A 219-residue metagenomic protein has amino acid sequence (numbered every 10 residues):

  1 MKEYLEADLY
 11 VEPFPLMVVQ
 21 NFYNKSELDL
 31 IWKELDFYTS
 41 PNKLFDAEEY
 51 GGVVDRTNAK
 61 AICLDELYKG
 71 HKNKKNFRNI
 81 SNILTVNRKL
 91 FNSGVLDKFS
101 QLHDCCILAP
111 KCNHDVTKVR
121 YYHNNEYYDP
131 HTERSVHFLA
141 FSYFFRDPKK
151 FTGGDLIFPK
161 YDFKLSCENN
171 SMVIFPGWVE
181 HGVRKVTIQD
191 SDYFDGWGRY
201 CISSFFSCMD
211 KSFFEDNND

Functional and structural regions predicted by a protein language model:
M1-H103: Non-heme Fe(II)/2-oxoglutarate
L35, F144-F145, F206-C208: Short beta-strand segments enriched in hydrophobic/aromatic residues within well-folded beta-rich domains
D97-T117: A short coil-to-beta-strand element that immediately follows conserved catalytic motifs
T117-V119, A140, I202-F206: A structural signal for short, well-ordered beta-strand segments
K118-R134: Conserved short histidine dyad/triad with adjacent acidic residue
T132-K149: Short beta-strand/loop turn elements enriched in aromatics
V136, K150-D219: Catalytic core of Fe(II)/2-oxoglutarate
